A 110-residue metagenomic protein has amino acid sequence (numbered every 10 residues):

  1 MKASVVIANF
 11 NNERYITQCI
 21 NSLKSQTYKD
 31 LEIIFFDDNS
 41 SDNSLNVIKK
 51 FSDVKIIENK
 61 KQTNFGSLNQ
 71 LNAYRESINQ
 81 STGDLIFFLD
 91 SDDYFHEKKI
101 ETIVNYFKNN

Functional and structural regions predicted by a protein language model:
M1-S22: N-proximal low-complexity "stem/linker" segments adjacent to membrane-targeting elements
Y15-T17, D42-K50, Y94, K98: Acidic helix N-cap motif at the loop->helix transition within catalytic regions of sugar-transfer enzymes
N21-D30: Short, acidic, metal-binding catalytic loop of nucleotide-sugar glycosyltransferases
D37-N46, K61, D90: A conserved acidic beta->alpha catalytic loop
K60-S81: Glycine-rich, basic loop-to-helix element that forms the pyrophosphate-binding segment of sugar-nucleotide handling
I86: Short aromatic/hydrophobic "clamp" motif used to bind/position activated sugar donors
Y94, K98-N110: Conserved donor NDP-sugar-binding/catalytic core segment of glycosyltransferases
